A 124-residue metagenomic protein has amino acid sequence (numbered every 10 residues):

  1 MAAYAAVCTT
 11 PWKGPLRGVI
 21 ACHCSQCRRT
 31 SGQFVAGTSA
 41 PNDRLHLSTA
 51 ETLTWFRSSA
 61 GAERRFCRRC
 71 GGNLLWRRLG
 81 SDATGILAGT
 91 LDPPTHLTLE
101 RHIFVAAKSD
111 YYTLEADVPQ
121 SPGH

Functional and structural regions predicted by a protein language model:
M1-H124: A short Gly-Trp-Pro
